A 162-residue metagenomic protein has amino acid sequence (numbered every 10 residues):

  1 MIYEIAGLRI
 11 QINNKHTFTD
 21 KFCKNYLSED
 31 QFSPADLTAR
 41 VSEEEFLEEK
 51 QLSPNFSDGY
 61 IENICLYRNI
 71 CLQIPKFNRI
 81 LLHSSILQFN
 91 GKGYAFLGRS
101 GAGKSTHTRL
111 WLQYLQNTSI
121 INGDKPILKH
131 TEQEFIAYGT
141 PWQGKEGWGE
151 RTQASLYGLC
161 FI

Functional and structural regions predicted by a protein language model:
M1-S100, L110-I121, I127-I162: A noncatalytic interaction/capping subdomain that flanks phosphate/NTP-handling catalytic cores
K104: Conserved lysine of the Walker
H107: Hydrophobic positions on the alpha1 helix immediately C-terminal to the Walker A/P-loop
